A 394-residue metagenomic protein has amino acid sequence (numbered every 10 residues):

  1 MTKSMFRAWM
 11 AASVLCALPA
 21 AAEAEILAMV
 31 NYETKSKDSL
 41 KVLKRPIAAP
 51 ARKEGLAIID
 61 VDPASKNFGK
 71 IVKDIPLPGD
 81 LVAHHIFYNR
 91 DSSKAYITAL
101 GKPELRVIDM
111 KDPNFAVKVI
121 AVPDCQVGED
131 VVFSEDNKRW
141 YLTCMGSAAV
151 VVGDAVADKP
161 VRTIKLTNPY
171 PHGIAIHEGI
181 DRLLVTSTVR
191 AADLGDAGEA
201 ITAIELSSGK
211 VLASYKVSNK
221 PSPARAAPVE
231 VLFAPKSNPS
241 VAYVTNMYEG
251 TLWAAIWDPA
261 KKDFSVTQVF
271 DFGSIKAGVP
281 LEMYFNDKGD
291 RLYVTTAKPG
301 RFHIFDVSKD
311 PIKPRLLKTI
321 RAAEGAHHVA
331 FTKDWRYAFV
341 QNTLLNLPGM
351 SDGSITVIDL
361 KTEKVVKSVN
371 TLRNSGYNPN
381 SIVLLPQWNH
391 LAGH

Functional and structural regions predicted by a protein language model:
T2-A22: Gram-negative bacterial Sec-dependent N-terminal signal peptides
E23-H394: Predominantly soluble domains enriched in secretory-pathway, periplasmic, or organellar proteins
